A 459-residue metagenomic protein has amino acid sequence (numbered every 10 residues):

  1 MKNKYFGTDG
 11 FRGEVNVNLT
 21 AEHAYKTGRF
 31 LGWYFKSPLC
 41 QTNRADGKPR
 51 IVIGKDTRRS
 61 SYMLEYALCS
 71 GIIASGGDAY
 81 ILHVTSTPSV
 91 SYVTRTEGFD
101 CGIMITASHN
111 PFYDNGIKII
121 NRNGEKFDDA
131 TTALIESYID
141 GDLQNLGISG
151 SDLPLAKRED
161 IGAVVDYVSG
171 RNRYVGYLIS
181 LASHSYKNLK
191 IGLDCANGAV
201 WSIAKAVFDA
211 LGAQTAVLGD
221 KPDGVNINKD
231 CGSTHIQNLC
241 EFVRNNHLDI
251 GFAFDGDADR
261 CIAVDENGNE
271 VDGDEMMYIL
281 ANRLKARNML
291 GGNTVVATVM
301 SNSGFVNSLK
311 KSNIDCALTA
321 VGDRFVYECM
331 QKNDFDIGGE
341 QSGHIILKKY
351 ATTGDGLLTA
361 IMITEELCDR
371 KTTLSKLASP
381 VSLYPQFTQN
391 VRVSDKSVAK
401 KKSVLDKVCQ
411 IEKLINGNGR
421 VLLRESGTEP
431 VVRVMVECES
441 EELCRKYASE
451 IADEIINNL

Functional and structural regions predicted by a protein language model:
M1, E14, N115-R244: Gly/Ser/Thr-enriched, mixed-charge loops and adjacent short helices that form phosphate/oxyanion-binding elements
M1-S70, A74-S75, V164-L189, K396: An N-terminal, well-structured beta->alpha segment
S37, Q41, R50-D114, A206-V264: N-terminal small/polar loop signature for handling phosphorylated ligands or for N-terminal nucleophile
L39-R50, N145-V165, N188, G251 (+4 more regions): Flexible, glycine/charged-enriched surface loops at secondary-structure junctions
K126-D128, V217, N269-N288, G356-D369: Gly/Ser/Thr-rich active-site loops/lids in small-molecule metabolic enzymes that frequently grip phosphoryl groups
A133-V175, E266-G339, I346: Proline/glycine-rich low-complexity loops and linkers
I250, R287-L459: Phosphate-binding and adjacent anionic-ligand microenvironments
